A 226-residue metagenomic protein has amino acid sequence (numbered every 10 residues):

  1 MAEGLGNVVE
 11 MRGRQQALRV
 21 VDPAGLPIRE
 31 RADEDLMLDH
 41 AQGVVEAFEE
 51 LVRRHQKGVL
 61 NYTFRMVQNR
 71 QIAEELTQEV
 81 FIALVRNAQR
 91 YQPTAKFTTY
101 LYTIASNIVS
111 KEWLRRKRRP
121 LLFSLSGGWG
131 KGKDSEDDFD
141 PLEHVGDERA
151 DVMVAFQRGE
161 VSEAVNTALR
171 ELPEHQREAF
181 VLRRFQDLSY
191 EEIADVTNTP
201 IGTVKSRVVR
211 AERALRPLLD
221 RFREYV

Functional and structural regions predicted by a protein language model:
M1-L38, Q42, E50, R54 (+3 more regions): Intrinsic, short, N-terminal disordered tails of RNA polymerase sigma-factor systems
L36, R53, L60, R70-N87: Conserved RNAP core-binding helix
A41-Q42, Q68-R70, F81-K96, R115-K117: Sigma70-family region 2
N61, E75-I82, A95-N107: Structural recognition of an alpha-helix C-terminal capping motif at a helix-to-coil junction
Q71, E191, G202: Residues within helix-turn-helix
T77, W113, V208, E212-L215 (+1 more regions): DNA major-groove recognition helix of helix-turn-helix
Q89-P93, T103-S124, K131-D134, R158: Arg/Lys-rich amphipathic alpha helix in sigma70-family domain 2
A179-R183: A short pre-motif secondary-structure segment
